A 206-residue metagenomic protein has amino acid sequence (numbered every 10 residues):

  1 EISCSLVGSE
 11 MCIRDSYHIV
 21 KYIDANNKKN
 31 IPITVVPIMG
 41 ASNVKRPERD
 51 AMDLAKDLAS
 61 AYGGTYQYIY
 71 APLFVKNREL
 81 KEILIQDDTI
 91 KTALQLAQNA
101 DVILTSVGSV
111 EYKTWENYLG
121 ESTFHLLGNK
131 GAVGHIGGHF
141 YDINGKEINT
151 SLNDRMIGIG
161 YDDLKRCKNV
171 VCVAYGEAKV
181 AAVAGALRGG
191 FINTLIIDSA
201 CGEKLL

Functional and structural regions predicted by a protein language model:
E1-G8, C12-I13: Single conserved hydrophobic/aromatic residue that forms the stacking wall/gate of nucleotide- or nucleobase-binding
L6, L94-A97, L164-K165: A short, aliphatic-rich alpha-helical micro-motif
R14-D15, I38-G40, I69-P72, S106-S109 (+4 more regions): Fold-independent oxyanion-binding glycine-rich loops and adjacent beta-strand/coil segments at enzyme active sites
A25-N27, Y118-F124, A184-I192: Short, solvent-exposed amphipathic alpha-helical segments in soluble enzyme and RNA/protein-processing domains
N30-E111, Y118-L119, F124, G131-A132: Ligand-binding beta-strand-loop-alpha-helix segment within the catalytic cores of soluble metabolic enzymes
P32, A100-D101, G137, C167-K168 (+1 more regions): Short, well-ordered alpha-helix to beta-strand connector turns
E116-K146, T194: Gly/Ser/Thr-rich active-site loops/lids in small-molecule metabolic enzymes that frequently grip phosphoryl groups
E147-L206: ATP/nucleoside-binding phosphotransfer catalytic cores, i.e., glycine-rich phosphate-binding loops
